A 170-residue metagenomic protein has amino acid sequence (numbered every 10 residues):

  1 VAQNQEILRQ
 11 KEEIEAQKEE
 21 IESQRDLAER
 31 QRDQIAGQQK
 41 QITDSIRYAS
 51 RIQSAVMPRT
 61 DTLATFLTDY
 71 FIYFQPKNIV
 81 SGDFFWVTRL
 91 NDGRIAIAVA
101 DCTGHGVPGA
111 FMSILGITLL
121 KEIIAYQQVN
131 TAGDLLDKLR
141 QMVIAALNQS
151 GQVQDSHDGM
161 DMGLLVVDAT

Functional and structural regions predicted by a protein language model:
A2-Q3, R9-Q10, A16-Q17, S23-Q24 (+2 more regions): Acidic/polar-enriched heptad-repeat coiled-coil alpha-helices, especially the parallel dimerization/signal-relay stalks
D26-T170: … and, occasionally, acidic/histidine-rich disordered N-termini of signaling adaptors
